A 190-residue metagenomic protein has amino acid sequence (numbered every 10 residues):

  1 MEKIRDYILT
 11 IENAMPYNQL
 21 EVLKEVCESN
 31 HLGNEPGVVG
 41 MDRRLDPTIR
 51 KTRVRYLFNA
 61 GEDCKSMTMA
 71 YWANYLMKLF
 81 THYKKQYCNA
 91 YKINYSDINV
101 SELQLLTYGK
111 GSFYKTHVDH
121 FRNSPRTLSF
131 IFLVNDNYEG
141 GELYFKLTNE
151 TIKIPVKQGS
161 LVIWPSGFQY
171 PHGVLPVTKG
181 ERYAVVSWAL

Functional and structural regions predicted by a protein language model:
M1-Y95: Non-heme Fe(II)/2-oxoglutarate
S66-L190: Catalytic core of non-heme Fe(II) oxygenases with the double-stranded beta-helix
